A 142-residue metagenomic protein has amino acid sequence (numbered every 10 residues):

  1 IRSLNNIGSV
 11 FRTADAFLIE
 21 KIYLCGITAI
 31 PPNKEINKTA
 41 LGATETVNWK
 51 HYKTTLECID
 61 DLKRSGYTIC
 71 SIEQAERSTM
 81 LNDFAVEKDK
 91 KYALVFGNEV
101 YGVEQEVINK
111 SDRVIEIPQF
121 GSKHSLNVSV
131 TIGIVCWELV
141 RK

Functional and structural regions predicted by a protein language model:
I1-K142: Post-transcriptional modification and biogenesis factors for structured RNAs of the translation apparatus
